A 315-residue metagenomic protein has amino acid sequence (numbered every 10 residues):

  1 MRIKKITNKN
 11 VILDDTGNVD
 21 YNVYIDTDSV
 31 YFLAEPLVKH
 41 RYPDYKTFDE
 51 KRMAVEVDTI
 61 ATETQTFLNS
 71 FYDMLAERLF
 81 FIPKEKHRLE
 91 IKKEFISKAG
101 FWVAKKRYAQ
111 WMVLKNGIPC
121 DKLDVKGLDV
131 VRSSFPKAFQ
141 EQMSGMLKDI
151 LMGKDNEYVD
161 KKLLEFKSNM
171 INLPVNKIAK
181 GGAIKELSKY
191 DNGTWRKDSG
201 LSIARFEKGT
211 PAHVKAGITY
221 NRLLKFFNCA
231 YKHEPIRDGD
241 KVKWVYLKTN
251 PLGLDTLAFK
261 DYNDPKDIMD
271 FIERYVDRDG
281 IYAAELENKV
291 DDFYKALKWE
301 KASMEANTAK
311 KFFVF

Functional and structural regions predicted by a protein language model:
M1-T27, E35-F315: DNA-dependent DNA polymerase catalytic subunits
